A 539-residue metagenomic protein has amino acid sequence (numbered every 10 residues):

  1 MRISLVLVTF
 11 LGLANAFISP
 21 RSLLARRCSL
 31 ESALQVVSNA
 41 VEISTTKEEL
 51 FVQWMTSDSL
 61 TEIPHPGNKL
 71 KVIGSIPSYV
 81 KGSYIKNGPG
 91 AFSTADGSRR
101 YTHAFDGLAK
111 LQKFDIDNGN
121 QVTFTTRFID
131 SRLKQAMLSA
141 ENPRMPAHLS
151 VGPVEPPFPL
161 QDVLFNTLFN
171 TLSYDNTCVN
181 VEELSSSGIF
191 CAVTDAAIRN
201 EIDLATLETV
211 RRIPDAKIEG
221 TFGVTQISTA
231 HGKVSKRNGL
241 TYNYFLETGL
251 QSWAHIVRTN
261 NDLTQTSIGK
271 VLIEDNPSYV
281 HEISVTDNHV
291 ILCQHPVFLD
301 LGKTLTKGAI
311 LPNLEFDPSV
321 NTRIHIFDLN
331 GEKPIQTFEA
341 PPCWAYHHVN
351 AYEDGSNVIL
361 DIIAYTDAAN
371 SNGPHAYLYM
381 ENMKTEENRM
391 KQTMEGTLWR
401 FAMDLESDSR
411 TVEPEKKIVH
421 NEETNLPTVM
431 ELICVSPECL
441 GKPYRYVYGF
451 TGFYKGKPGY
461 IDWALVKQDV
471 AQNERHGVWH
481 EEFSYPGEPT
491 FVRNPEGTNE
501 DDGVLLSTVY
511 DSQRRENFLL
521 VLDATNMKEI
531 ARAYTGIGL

Functional and structural regions predicted by a protein language model:
M1-I3: Positively charged n-region of N-terminal signal peptides that target proteins for export
L5-F17: N-terminal chloroplast transit peptides
I18-S22: Short, low-complexity export/processing leader segments characterized by acidic and small residues
L23-L539: Beta-propeller domains
